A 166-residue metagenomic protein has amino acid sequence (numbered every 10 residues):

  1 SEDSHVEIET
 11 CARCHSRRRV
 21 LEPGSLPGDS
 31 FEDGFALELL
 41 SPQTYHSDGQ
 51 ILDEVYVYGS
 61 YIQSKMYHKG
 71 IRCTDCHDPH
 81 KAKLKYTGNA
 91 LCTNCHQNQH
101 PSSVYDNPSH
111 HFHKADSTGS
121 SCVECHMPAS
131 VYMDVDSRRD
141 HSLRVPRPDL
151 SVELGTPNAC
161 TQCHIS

Functional and structural regions predicted by a protein language model:
S1-S166: Primarily the internal scaffold of c-type cytochrome electron-transfer domains, especially repeated/multiheme c-type
